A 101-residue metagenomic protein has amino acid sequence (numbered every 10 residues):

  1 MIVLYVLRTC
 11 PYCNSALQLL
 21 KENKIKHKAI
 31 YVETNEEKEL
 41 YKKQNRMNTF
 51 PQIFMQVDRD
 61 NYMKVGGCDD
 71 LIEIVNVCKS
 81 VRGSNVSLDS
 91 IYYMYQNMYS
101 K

Functional and structural regions predicted by a protein language model:
M1, S100-K101: Short intrinsically disordered terminal tails
M1-K28: Local sequence-structure signature of Cys/Sec-based thiol-disulfide redox active-site neighborhoods
R8, Y31, D69: Residues that form ligand- and interface-recognition hot spots within folded domains
Y12, E37, G67-D70: Alpha-helical interaction elements in eukaryotic regulators
K26-E36: A short beta-strand-loop structural module common to alpha/beta enzyme folds
E37-Q44: N-terminal beta-loop-helix "entrance" segment that forms/cooperates in small-molecule cofactor or anionic ligand
Q44-M55, C68: Structural micro-motif
M55-Y95, Y99: Non-catalytic, surface beta->alpha helical segment in thiol-disulfide oxidoreductase systems
